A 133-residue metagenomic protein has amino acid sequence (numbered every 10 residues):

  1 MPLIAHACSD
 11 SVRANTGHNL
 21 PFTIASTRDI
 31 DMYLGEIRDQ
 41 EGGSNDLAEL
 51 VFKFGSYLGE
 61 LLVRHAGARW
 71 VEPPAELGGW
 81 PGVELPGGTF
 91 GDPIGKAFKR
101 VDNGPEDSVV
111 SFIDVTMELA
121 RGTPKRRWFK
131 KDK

Functional and structural regions predicted by a protein language model:
M1-A48: N-terminal low-complexity, intrinsically disordered segments
V12-N15, N19, I37-S44, L61-R64 (+4 more regions): Short secondary-structure junctions and interdomain/linker hinges
T23-T27, D31, E49-K53, L77-P81 (+2 more regions): A sequence-level detector of short, solvent-exposed, charge-rich linear segments
N45-D102: Amphipathic protein-protein interaction modules
L85-K133: A recognition module on extended beta-rich or small alphabeta surfaces enriched in W/G with H and D/E
